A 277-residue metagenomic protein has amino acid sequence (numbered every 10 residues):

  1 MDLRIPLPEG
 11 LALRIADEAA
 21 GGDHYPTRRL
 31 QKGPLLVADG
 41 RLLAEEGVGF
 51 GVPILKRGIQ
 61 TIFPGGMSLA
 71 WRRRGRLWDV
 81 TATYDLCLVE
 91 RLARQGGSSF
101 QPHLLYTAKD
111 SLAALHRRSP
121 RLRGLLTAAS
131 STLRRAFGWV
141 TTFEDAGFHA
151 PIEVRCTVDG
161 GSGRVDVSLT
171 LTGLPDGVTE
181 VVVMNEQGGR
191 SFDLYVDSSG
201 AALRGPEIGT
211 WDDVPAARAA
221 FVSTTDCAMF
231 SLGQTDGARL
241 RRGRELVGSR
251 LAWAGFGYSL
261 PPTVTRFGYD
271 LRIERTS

Functional and structural regions predicted by a protein language model:
M1-S99, I273-R275: Beta-strand-rich N-terminal accessory domains
D2-R28, A150-V158, A219-D236: Broad, structure-driven detector of short, well-ordered beta-strand segments within folded domains
R4-P6, N185-D197, R204-S277: Beta-strand-rich recognition/accessory modules
I5-L7, Y25, G33, V52 (+7 more regions): Intrinsic-disorder/low-complexity coil detector
P8-G10, E18-A20, P53-R57, R74 (+9 more regions): Generic structural motif
P53-L171: Extended, loop-rich substrate-binding clefts of extracytoplasmic carbohydrate-active enzymes
I59, L77-V80, P175, D193 (+2 more regions): Low-complexity, intrinsically disordered short peptide segments enriched in small/polar/basic residues
V140, G161-E207: Acidic (Asp/Glu-rich), glycine- and aromatic
